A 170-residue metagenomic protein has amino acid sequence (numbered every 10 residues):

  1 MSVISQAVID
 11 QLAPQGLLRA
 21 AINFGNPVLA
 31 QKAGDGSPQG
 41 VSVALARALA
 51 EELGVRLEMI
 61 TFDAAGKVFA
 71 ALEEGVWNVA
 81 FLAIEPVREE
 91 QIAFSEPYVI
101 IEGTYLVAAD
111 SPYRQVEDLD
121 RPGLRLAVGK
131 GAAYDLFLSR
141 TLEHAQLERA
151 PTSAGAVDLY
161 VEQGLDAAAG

Functional and structural regions predicted by a protein language model:
S2-A83, R88: Extracytoplasmic small-molecule ligand-binding "clamshell" domains of the periplasmic binding protein/Venus flytrap
L17-F24, Q39, E117-Y134, Q146-E148: Short loop->beta-strand "edge-of-pocket" segments that line small-molecule binding or catalytic clefts across diverse
R19, T104-L106: Residues embedded in well-ordered beta-strands
L29-G34, A46-R56, S95, G131-T152: Ligand-binding cleft/hinge of the Venus flytrap
E58-A70, R114, E148-E162: Short helix-initiation/N-cap motifs at beta->coil->alpha
G66, L82-Q91, V161-G170: A ligand-binding cleft/hinge motif common to bilobed small-molecule-binding domains
V87-I101: Ligand-binding "clamshell"
Y98, V107-R125: Flexible hinge/capping segments at coil-to-helix
